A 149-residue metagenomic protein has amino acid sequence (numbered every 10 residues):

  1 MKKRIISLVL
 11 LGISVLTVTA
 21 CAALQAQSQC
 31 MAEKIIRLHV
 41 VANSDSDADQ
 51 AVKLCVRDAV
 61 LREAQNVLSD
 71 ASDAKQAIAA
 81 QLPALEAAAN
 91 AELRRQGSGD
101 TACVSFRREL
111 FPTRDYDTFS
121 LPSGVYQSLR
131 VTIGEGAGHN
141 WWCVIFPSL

Functional and structural regions predicted by a protein language model:
M1-R4: Positively charged n-region of N-terminal signal peptides that target proteins for export
S7-A22: Hydrophobic membrane-insertion alpha-helices, especially the h-region of bacterial N-terminal signal peptides
V18-A22, L38, A42, A71 (+3 more regions): Generic, low-specificity signal for short hydrophobic/alpha-helical stretches with a mild N-terminal bias, encompassing
A20-A32: Aromatic-capped interface at the extracytoplasmic side of an N-terminal signal-anchor transmembrane helix
K34-L82: Early exported N-terminus immediately downstream of N-terminal targeting peptides
V41-N43, G134, F146: Solvent-exposed residues in well-ordered beta-strands and their adjoining turns, especially edge/terminal strands
Q76-V144: Mid-length scaffold segments of soluble, non-membrane domains
